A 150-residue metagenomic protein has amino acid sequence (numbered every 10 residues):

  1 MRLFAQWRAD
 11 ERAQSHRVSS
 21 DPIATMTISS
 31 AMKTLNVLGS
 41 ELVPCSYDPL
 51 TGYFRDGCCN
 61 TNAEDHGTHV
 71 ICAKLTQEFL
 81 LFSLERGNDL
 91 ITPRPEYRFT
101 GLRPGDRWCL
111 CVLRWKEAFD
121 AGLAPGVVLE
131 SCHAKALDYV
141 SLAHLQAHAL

Functional and structural regions predicted by a protein language model:
T27-E78, A147-A149: Extended boundary segments
K74-D89: Short, basic/aromatic beta-hairpin or loop at an interaction surface
I91-R98: Short alpha-helix capping/helix-loop boundary micro-motifs
W115-D138: Short, compositionally biased
K135-L150: Glycine- and charge-enriched low-complexity intrinsically disordered segments
